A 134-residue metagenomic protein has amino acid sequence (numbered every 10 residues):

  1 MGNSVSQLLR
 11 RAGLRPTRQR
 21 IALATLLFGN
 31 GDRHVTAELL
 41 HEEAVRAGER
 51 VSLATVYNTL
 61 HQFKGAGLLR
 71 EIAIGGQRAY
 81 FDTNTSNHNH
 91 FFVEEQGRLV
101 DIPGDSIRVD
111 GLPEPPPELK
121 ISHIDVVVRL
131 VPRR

Functional and structural regions predicted by a protein language model:
M1-G29: Intrinsically disordered, low-complexity serine/threonine- and proline-rich regulatory segments
A22-T25, L39, T55-N58: Amphipathic alpha-helical interaction segments
T36-G48: DNA-recognition alpha helix
V56-A66: Basic amphipathic alpha-helical segments that dock to polyanions
A66-R134: Non-DNA-binding regulatory cores of transcription-related proteins, predominantly C-terminal effector-binding
